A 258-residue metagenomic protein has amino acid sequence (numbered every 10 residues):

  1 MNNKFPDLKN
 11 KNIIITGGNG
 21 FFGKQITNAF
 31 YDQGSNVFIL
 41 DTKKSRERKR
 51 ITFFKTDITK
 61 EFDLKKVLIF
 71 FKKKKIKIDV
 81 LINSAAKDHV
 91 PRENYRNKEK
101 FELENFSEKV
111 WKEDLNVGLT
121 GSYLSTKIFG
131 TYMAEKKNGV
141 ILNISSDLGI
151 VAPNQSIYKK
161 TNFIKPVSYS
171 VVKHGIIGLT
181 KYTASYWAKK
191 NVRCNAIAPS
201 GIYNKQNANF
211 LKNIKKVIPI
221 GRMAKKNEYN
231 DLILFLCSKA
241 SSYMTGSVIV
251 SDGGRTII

Functional and structural regions predicted by a protein language model:
N2, K160, L234, T245-I258: Short C-terminal tail/terminal secondary-structure segment of NAD(P)H-dependent dehydrogenase/reductase domains
F5-N36: Canonical Rossmann dinucleotide-binding motif of NAD(H)/NADP(H)-dependent dehydrogenases/reductases, specifically
S84-E99, G254: Conserved NAD(P)H cofactor-binding loop of Rossmann-fold oxidoreductase domains
K87, E99-L124, N138, L142 (+3 more regions): Catalytic Tyr-X3-Lys loop
E102-E108, L142-G175, T180-K189, I202: Catalytic loop of short-chain dehydrogenase/reductase
E108, E113-E135, L148-G149, A184-S185 (+2 more regions): Amphipathic alpha-helical dimer-interface segment in Rossmann-like NAD(P)H-dependent oxidoreductases
A188-R193, M244-G246: Short, small/polar-rich loop/turn modules that mediate ligand/substrate recognition or access, typified
I218-Y229, A240: A conserved structural motif in NAD(P)-dependent oxidoreductases
